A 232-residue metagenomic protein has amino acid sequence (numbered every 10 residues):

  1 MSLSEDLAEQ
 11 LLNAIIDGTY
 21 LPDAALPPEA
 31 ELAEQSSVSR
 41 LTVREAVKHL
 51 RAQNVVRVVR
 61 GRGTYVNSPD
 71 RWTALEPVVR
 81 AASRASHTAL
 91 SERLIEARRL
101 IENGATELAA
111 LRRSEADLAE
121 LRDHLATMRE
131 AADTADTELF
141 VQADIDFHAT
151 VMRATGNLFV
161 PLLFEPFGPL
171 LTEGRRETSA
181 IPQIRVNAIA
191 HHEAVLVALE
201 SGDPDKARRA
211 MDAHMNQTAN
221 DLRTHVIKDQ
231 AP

Functional and structural regions predicted by a protein language model:
M1-I101, E107, I227-P232: Short linear motifs at protein or domain termini
S2, A119, R185-V186: Short helix-capping and inter-helix turn/linker motifs at the boundaries of alpha-helical repeat units
A14, G18, T73, F167-G174 (+3 more regions): A short secondary-structure junction motif
L94-R176, A190-A194, K206-Q217: Conserved amphipathic alpha-helical segments that form helical-bundle/coiled-coil interaction surfaces
S179-L199: C-terminal low-complexity, acidic/polar tails when present
P204-P232: C-terminal effector-binding regulatory domain of bacterial HTH transcription factors
